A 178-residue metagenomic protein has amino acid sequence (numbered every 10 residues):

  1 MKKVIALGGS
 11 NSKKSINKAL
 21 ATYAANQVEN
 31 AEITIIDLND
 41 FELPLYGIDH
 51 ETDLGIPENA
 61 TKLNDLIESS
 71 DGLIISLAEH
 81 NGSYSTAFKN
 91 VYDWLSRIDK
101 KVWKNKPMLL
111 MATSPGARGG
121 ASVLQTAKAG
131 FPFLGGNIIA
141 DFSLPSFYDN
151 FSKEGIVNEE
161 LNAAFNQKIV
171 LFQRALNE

Functional and structural regions predicted by a protein language model:
M1-D93, R97, G155-N177: N-terminal beta1-alpha1-beta2 submodule of the flavodoxin-like/Rossmannoid cofactor-binding fold
G8, A112, Y148: Short, histidine-centered active-site or binding-site loop motifs used for metal coordination, general acid-base
T34-P44, F133-K153: Mobile beta-alpha loop/short-helix "lid" or hinge segments that flank ligand
K100: Flexible loop/hinge segments that line or gate small-molecule binding clefts
W103-N105, K153-V157: Glycine-rich NAD(P)-binding loop of Rossmann-like domains
K104-P145: Short, glycine-/small-residue-rich phosphate/pyrophosphate-handling segment
M111, R118, S122, S152 (+1 more regions): Amphipathic, soluble alpha/beta structural segments
